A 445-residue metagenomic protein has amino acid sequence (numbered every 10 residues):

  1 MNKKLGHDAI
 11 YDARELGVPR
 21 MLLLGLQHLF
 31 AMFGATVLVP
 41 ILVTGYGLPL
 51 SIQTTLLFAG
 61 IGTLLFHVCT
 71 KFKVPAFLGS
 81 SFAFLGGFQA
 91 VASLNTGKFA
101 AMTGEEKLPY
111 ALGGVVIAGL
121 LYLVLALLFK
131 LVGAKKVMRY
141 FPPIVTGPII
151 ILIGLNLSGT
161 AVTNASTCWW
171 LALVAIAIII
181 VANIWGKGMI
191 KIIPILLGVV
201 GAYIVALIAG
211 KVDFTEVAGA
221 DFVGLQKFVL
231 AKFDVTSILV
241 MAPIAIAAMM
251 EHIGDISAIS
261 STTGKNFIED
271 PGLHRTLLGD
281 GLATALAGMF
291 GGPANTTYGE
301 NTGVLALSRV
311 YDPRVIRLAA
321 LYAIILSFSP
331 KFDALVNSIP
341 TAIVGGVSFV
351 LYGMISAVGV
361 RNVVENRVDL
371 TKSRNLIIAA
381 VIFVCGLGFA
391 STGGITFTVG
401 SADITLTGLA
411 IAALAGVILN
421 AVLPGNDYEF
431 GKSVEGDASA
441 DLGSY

Functional and structural regions predicted by a protein language model:
M1-A76, A83-E105: N-terminal signal-anchor module of multipass membrane proteins
M1-L24, F214-K227, S261-I268, T276 (+1 more regions): Intrinsically disordered, low-complexity non-transmembrane regions of multi-pass membrane transporters
P19-A35, L171-A175, I193-P194, A209 (+2 more regions): Hydrophobic, membrane-embedded alpha-helices of multi-pass small-molecule transporters
T44-H67, P243-P313, S433-A438: Membrane-embedded helical hairpins/re-entrant loop segments and their flanking transmembrane helices within multi-pass
L50-Q53, F72-L85, V137-T146, K191-L197 (+4 more regions): Short, non-helical or kinked segments that cap or interrupt transmembrane helices
G62-V74, Y122-K136, I179-K187, I253-G264 (+2 more regions): C-terminal ends of transmembrane helices
F88-L94, N183, N301-I316, Y322-L326: Interfacial segments of multi-pass membrane proteins
E106-E216, A320-K432: Membrane-embedded alpha-helical modules
